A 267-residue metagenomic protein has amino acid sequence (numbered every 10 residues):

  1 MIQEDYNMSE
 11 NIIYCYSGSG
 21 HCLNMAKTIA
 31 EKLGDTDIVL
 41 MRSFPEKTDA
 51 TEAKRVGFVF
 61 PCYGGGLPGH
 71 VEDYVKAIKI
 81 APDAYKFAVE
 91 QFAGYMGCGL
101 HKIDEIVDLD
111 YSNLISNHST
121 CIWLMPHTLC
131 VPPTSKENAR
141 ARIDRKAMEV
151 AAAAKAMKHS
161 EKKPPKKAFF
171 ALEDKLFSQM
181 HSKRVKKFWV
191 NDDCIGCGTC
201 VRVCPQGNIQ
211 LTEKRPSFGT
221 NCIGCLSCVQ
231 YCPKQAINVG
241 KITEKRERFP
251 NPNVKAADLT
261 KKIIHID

Functional and structural regions predicted by a protein language model:
I2-I12, G20-M25, E31-E46, A50-F60 (+4 more regions): FMN-binding flavodoxin-like domain, especially the glycine-rich phosphate-binding loop
K162-F170, S178-C197, G207-T212: A charged, amphipathic alpha-helical module
W189-V190, I195, T199-S217, I223 (+1 more regions): Iron-sulfur cluster-binding cysteine motifs and their immediate structural context in ferredoxin-like electron-transfer
